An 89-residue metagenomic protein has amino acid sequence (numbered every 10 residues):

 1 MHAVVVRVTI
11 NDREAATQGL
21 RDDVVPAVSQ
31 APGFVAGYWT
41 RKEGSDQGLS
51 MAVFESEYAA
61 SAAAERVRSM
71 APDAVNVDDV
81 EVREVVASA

Functional and structural regions predicted by a protein language model:
M1-G48, E55-R66, N76-A89: Short S/T/G/P-rich N-terminal loop/turn motif that feeds into the first structured element of a domain
P72-D73: Arginine/glycine-rich "motif VI" loop of SF2 helicases in the C-terminal RecA-like domain
